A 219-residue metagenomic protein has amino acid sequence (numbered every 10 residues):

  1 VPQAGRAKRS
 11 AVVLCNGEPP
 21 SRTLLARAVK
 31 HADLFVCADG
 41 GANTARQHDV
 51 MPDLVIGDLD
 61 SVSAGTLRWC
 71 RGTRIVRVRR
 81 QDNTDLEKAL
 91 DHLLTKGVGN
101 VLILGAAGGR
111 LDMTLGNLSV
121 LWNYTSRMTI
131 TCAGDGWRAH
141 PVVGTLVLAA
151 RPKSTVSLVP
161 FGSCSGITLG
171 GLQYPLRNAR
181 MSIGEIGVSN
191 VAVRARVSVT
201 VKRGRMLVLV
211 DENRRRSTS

Functional and structural regions predicted by a protein language model:
V1-W69: N-terminal beta-strand-loop-alpha-helix module at the start of alpha/beta ligand-binding or catalytic domains
L14, V36-D39, G57, R77 (+2 more regions): General beta-strand structural signal in soluble alpha/beta enzymes
A32, P52, G72-T73, V98 (+1 more regions): Short, well-ordered alpha-helix to beta-strand connector turns
I75-K96: Short phosphate-binding loop-to-helix
L111-W122: Short Gly/Thr/Asp-enriched flexible loops that form oxyanion-binding sites at enzyme active sites
W122-R151, V156: Class I SAM-dependent methyltransferase SAM-binding "motif I" and its flanking Rossmann-like core
V142-S219: Long, charged alpha-helical interface segments
